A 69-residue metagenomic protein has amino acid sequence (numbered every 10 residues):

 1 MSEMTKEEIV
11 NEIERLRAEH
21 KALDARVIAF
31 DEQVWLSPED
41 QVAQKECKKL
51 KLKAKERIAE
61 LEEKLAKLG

Functional and structural regions predicted by a protein language model:
M1-G69: Extended, charge-rich alpha-helical interface modules
